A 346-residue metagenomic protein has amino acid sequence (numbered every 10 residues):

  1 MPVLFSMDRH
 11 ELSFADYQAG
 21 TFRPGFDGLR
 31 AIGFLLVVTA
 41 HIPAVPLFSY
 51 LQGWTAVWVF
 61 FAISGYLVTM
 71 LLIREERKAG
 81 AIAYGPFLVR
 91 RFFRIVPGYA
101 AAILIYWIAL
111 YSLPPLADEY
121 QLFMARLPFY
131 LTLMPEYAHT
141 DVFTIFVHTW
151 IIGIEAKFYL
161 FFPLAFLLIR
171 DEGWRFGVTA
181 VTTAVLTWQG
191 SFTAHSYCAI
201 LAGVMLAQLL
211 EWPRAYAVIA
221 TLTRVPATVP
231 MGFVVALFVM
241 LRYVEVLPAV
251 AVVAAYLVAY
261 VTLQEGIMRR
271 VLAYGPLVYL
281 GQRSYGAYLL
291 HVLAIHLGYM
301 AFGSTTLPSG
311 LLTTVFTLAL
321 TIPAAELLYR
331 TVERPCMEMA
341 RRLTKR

Functional and structural regions predicted by a protein language model:
M1-F192, S196-I200, R270-V271, V278 (+2 more regions): Membrane-cytosol interface segments of multi-pass membrane proteins, especially ER/Golgi lipid-handling enzymes
Y111, I200, M205, T228-R334: Alpha-helical transmembrane segments of multi-pass integral membrane proteins
F123, T223-V225, A249: A generic short alpha-helical patch detector that favors 3-5-residue windows in or near N-terminal regions
R126, R214-A217, I267, P276: Exposed alpha-helical structural elements
A138, E211, G266-M268: Generic "edge-of-domain/loop-turn" microfeature
L168-T183, Q189, P213-V234: Hydrophobic alpha-helical segments of polytopic membrane proteins
M205-A215: Perimembrane helix-loop-helix junctions
